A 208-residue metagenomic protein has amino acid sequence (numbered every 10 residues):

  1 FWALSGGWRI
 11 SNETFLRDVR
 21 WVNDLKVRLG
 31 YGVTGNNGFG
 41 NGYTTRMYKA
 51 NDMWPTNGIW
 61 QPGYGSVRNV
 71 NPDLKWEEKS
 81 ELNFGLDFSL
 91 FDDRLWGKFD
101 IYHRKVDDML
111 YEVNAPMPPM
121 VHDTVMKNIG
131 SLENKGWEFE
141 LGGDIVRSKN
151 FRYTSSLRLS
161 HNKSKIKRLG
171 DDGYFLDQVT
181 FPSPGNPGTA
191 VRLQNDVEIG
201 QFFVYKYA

Functional and structural regions predicted by a protein language model:
F1-V197: Extracellular/periplasmic, surface-exposed regions of secreted and cell-surface proteins
Q201-A208: Short, intrinsically disordered, charge-balanced linker/junction segments flanking boundaries in proteins
